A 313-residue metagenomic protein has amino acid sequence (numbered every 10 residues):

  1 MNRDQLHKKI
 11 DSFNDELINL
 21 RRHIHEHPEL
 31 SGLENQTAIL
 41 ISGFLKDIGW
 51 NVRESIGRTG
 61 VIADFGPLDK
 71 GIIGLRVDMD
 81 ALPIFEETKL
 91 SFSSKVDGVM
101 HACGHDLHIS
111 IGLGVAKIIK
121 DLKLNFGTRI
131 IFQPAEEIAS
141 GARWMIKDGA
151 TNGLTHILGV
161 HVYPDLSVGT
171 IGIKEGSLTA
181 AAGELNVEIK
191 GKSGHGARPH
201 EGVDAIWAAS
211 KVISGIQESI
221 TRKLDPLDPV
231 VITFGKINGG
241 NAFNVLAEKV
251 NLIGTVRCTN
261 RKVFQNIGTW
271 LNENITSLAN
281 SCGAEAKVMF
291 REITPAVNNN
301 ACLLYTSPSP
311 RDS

Functional and structural regions predicted by a protein language model:
N2-H101, D106, S110, G114-N125: Acidic/His- and Gly-rich active-site-bordering loop/insert found across diverse amide/peptide-bond hydrolases
I24, L75, H105, M145 (+4 more regions): Divalent metal-coordination and catalytic microenvironments
E34, I220-V231, L278-F290: Flexible, glycine/charged-enriched surface loops at secondary-structure junctions
G60-I62, T233-I237, A286-L304: A short beta-alpha structural unit
I62, L82-I84, K89-M100, D106-L107 (+2 more regions): Histidine/acidic-residue-rich, glycine-tolerant segments that coordinate divalent metal ions
V245-N260, F264-I267: A conserved active-site cap/scaffold subdomain adjacent to cofactor or substrate pockets
V263-N280: Oxyanion-binding "anion nests"
Y305-S313: Single conserved hydrophobic/aromatic residue that forms the stacking wall/gate of nucleotide- or nucleobase-binding
